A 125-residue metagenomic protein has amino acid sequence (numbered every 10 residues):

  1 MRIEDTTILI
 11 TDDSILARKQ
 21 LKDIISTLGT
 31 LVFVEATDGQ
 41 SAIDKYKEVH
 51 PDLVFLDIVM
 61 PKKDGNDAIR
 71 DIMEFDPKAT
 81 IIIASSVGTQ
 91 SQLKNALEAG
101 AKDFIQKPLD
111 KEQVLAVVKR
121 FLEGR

Functional and structural regions predicted by a protein language model:
I15-V34: Two-component/phosphorelay signaling modules centered on CheY-like receiver
D38-S41, D64-D67: Acidic catalytic/metal-coordinating carboxylates
V49-F55: Active-site beta3 strand of CheY-like receiver
P61-D64, T89: The feature encodes the CheY-like receiver
S91, L109-K119: C-terminal output helix
